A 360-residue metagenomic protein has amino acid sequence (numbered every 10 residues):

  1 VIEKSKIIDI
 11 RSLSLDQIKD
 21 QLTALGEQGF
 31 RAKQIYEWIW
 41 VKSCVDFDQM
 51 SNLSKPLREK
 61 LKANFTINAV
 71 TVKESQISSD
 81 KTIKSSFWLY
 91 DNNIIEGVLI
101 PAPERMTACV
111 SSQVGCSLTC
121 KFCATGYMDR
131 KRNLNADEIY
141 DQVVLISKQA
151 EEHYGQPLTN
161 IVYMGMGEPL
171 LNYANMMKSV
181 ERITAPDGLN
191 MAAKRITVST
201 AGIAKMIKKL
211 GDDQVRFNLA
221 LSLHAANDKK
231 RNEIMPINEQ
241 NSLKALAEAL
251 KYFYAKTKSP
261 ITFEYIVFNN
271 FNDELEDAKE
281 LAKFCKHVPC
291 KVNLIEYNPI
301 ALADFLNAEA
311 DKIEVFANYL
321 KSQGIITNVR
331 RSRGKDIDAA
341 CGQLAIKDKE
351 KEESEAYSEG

Functional and structural regions predicted by a protein language model:
V1-I95, K251-P260, V267-G360: Auxiliary Fe-S-binding modules of radical SAM enzymes
S75-S78, S111-S112, S199, S222: Short linear Ser/Thr-Pro motifs
I77, Y90, I100-A102, G188: Short polar/acidic secondary-structure junctions
I83, I95, M106-V110, L118 (+1 more regions): Generic beta-strand structural signal
L99-I100, N175: Residue-level structural signal for beta-strand termini and adjacent loop
P101-L145: Canonical Radical SAM [4Fe-4S] cluster-binding loop centered on the CxxxCxxC motif and its immediate flanking residues
S147-Q323, N328: Conserved AdoMet/S-adenosylmethionine-binding subsite of the radical SAM
